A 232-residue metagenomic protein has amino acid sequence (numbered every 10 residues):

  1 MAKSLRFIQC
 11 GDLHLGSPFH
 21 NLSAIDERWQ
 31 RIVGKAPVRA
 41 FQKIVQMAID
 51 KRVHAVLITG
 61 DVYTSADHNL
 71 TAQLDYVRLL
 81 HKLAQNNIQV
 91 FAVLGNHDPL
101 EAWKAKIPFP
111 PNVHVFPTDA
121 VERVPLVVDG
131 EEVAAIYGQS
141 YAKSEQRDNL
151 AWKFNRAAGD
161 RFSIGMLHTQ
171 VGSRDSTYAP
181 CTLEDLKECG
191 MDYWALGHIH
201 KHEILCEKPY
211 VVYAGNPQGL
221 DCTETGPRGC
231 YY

Functional and structural regions predicted by a protein language model:
M1-Q73: N-terminal active-site segment of His-dependent metallophosphoesterases
A55, A66-V212, N216-G229: His/Asp/Glu-rich metal-coordinating catalytic cores of metallo-dependent phosphodiesterases/hydrolases acting on
